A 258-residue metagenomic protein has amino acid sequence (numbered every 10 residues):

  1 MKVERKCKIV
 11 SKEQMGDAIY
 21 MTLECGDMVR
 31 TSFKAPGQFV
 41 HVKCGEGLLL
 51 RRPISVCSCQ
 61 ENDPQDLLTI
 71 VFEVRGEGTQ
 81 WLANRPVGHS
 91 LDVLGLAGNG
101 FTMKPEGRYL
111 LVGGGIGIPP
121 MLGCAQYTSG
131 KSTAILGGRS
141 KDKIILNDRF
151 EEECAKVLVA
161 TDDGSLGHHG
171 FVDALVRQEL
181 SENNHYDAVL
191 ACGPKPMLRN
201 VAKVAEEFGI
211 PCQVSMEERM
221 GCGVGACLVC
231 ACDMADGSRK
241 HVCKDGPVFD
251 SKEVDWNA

Functional and structural regions predicted by a protein language model:
K2-H89: Ferredoxin-reductase
S11, S58, V159-T161, V214 (+1 more regions): Structural signal for conserved beta-strand scaffold positions within catalytic alpha/beta enzyme cores
G45-E46, L96, A235: Short, surface-exposed secondary-structure boundary micro-motifs
E77-M216: FNR/FR-type flavoprotein reductase catalytic core
P120, K195, E217-V248: Local cysteine-cluster metal-coordination motifs and their immediate loop/turn environment, predominantly Fe-S cluster
K244-A258: Short microdomains enriched in Cys/His and/or Lys/Arg
